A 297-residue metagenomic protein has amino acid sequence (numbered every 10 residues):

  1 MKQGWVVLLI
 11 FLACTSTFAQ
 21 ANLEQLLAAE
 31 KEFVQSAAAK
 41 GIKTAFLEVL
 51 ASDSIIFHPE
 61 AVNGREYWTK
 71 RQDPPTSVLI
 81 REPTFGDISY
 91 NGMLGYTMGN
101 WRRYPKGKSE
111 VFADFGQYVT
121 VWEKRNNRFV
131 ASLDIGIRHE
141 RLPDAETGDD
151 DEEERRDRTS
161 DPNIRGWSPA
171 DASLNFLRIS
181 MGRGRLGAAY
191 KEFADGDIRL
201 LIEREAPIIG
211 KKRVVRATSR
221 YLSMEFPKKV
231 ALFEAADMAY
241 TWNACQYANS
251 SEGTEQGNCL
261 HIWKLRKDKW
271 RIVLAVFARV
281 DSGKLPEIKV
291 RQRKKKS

Functional and structural regions predicted by a protein language model:
M1-Q25: Bacterial Sec-dependent N-terminal signal peptides
F18-K43, L47-E48, E110, V130-S132 (+3 more regions): Short, low-complexity N-terminal intrinsically disordered segments enriched in polar/charged residues
F33, L94-M98, V119-W122, F129-A131 (+5 more regions): Short, structured motif recognition centered on aromatic/hydrophobic residues
A39-E60, E66, R183-I209: Short, well-ordered alpha-helical segments enriched in acidic and aromatic residues
L50, E60-A61, G99-R103, T120 (+5 more regions): A mature extracytoplasmic/lumenal domain signature
T69-E110, R213-G253: Surface-exposed, charged secondary-structure patches
D114-E152, N258-G283: Short beta-strand edge/turn micro-motifs at domain boundaries
S219-Y221, E225, A231, A236-S297: Hydrophilic extracytoplasmic domains
